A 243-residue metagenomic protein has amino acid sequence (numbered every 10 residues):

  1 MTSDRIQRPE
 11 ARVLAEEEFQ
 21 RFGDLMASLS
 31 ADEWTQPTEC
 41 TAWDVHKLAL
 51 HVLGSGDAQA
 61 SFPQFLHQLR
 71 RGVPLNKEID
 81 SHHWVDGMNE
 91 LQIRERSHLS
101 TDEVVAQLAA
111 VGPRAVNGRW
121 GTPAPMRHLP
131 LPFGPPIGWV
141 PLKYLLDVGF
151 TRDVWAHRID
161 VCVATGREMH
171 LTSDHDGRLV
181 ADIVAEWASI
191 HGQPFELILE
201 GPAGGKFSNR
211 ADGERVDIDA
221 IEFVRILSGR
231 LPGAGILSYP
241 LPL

Functional and structural regions predicted by a protein language model:
M1-E10, A58-R114, W120: Short, helix-capping/interhelical loops that line the mouth of catalytic, cofactor-, or ligand-binding pockets
T2-L50, Q59-S61: An N-terminal domain-cap segment
E10, L14-E18, C40, E103-Q107 (+2 more regions): Short, contiguous, pocket-lining structural segments that sit at or immediately flank catalytic/ligand-binding sites
G23, A27, G56-A60, A109-P123 (+2 more regions): Structural signal for well-ordered, non-membrane alpha-helices
T35-E78, L129-S189, F223: Short, contiguous alpha-helical
R94-T151: Internal, conserved structured core segments that host functional sites
D176-R215: An amphipathic alpha-helical core segment
N209-L243: C-terminal interaction segments
